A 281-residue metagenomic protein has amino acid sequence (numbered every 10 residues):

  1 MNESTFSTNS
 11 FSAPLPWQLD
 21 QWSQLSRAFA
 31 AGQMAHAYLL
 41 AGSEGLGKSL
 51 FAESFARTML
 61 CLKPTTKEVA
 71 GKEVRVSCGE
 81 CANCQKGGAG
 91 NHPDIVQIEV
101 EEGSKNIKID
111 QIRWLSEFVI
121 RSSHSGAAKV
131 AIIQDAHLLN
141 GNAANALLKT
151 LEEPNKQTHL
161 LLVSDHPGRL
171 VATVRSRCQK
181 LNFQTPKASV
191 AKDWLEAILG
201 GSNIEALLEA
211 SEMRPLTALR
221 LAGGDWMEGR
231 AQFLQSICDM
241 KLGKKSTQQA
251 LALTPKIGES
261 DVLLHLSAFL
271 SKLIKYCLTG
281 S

Functional and structural regions predicted by a protein language model:
M1-T58, L62-G71, N83-K86, K156-H159 (+1 more regions): Charged, glycine-rich active-site and insertion segments that engage polyanionic ligands
S23-F29, G87, K108-V130, L138 (+2 more regions): Conserved alpha-helical scaffold flanking the Walker A/P-loop in AAA+ ATPase domains
Q33-M34, G88-P93, H124-A127, P154-Q157: Short loop/turn elements that form and flank the Walker-type P-loop nucleotide-binding site in RecA-like NTPase cores
L40, I133, L147-L148, S164: Hydrophobic residues in beta-strands of the RecA-like P-loop NTPase core, especially within AAA+ ATPase
K72-I107, G168: AAA+/P-loop NTPase substrate/partner-engagement loops
E101-I109, A136, K180-L181: Flexible beta-alpha connector loops of hexameric P-loop NTPases
Q111, A131, D135, L139 (+4 more regions): Helical "lid/switch" subdomain of P-loop NTPase nucleotide-binding domains
I120, N145-L162: Conserved catalytic/switch belt of AAA+ P-loop NTPases
